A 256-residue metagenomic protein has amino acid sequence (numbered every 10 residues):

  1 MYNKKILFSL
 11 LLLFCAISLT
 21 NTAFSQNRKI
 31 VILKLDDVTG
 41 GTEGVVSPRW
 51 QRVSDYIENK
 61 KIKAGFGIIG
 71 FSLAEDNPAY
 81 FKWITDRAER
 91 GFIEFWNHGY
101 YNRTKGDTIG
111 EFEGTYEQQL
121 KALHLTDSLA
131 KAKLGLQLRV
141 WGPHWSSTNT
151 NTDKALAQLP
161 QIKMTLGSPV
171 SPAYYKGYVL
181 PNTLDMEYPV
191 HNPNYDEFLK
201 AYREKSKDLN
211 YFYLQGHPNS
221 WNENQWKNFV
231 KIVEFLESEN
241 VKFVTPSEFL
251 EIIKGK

Functional and structural regions predicted by a protein language model:
M1-L10: Bacterial N-terminal signal peptides that target proteins for export
S9-S18: Bacterial N-terminal signal peptides
N21-S25: Sec/Tat signal peptide C-region and signal peptidase I cleavage site
Q26-R52, N102, T183-D185: Boundary/entry segment of secreted carbohydrate-active catalytic domains
I30-I32, A88, T104, L136-V140 (+2 more regions): Active-site-adjacent pocket scaffolds in enzyme catalytic domains
T39-F81: N-terminal carbohydrate-binding/catalytic regions of secreted carbohydrate-active enzymes
K63-T150, L184, L209-L214: Metal-dependent polysaccharide deacetylase catalytic core of the NodB/CE4 family, i.e., the active-site-bearing domain
K163-G167, G216-K256: C-terminal domain-boundary segment and adjacent tail
